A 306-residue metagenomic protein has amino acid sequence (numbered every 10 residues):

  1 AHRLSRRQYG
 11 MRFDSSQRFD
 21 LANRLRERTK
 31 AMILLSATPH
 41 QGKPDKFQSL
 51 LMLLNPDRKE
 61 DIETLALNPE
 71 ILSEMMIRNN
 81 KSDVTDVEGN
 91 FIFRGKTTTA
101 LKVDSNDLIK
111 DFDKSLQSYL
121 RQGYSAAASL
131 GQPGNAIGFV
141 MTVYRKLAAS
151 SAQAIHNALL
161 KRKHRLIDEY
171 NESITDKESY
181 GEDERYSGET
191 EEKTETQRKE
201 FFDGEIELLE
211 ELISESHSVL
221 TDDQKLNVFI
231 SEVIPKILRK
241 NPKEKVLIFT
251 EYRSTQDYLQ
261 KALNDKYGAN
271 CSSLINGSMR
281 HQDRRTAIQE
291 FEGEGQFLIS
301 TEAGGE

Functional and structural regions predicted by a protein language model:
H2-R3, E292: Disordered, low-complexity tails and leader-like regions
R3-D176: Inter-lobe coupling linker of SF2 helicases/translocases
F13-F19, I77-T85, Y124-A128, K193-F201 (+3 more regions): Short, functional N-terminal and low-complexity linear motifs
L21, D283-A287, E306: Short acidic active-site motifs
K30, Q296-F297: Conserved acidic residues
A37-H40, E251-R253, G277-S278, A303-G304: An acidic- and aromatic-residue-enriched active-site/binding cleft used to recognize and process polar
K43, I299-E306: SF2 helicase motor core recognition
F93-D104, H156-G295: Conserved Helicase C-terminal RecA-like lobe
